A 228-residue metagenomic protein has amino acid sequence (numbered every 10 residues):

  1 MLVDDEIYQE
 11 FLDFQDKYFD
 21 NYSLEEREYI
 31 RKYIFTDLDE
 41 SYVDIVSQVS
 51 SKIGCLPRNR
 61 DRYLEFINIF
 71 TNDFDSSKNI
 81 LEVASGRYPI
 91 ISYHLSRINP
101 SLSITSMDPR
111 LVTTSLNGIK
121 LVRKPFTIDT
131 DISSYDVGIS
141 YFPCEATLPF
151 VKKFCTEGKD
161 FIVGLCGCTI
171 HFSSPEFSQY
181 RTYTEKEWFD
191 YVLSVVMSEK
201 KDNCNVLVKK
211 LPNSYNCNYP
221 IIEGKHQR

Functional and structural regions predicted by a protein language model:
M1-S77, R87-Y93, R97: S-adenosyl-L-methionine
L81-D129: SAM cofactor-binding core of SAM-dependent methyltransferases, primarily the Rossmann-like beta-alpha-beta module
E82, V137-S140, V208-K209: Short catalytic-loop micro-motif centered on adjacent basic/acidic residues
I91-L95, P149-F154: A short acidic, amphipathic alpha-helical/loop segment
D136-V151, G167: A short SAM/SAH-binding and catalytic strip from SAM-dependent methyltransferases
K159-P175: Conserved beta-strand signature within the Rossmann-like core of class I S-adenosyl-L-methionine
Q179-R228: Active-site capping/gating segments
